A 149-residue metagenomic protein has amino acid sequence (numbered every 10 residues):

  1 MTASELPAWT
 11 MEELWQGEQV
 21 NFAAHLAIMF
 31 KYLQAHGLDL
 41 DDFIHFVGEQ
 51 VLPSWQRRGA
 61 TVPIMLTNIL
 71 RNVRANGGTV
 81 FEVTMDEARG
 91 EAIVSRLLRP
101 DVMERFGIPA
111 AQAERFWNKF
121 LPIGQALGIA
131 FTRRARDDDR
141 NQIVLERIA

Functional and structural regions predicted by a protein language model:
M1-E91, L98-R115, P122, A130-A149: N-terminal accessory segment detector
